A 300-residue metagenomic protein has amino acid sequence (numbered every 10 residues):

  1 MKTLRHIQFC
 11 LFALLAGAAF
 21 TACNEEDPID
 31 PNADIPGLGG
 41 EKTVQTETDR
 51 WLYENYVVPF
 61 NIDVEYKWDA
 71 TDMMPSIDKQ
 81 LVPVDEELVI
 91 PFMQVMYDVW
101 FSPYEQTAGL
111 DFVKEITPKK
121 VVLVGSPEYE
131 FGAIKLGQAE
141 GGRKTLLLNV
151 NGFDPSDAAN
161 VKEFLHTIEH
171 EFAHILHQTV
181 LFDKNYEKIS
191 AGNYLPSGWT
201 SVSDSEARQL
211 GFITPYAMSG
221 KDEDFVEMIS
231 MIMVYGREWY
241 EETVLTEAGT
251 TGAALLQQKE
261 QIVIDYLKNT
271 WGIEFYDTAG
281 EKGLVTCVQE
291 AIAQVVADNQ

Functional and structural regions predicted by a protein language model:
M1-L11: Bacterial N-terminal signal peptides that target proteins for export
A18-A22: C-terminal motif of bacterial Sec signal peptides marking the signal peptidase cleavage site
N24-T107, A253-Q258, I262-Q300: Acidic/polar, low-complexity intrinsically disordered N-terminal segments immediately downstream of a Sec signal
P28, I90-K144: Auxiliary, metal-adjacent structural segments of Zn-dependent hydrolase domains
S102-L123, T179-V180, K184, W239-A248 (+1 more regions): Surface-exposed patches in mature extracellular/periplasmic domains of secreted proteins
N149-E169: Short pre-active-site segment immediately N-terminal to the catalytic Zn-binding motif
K162-D183, V226: Active-site recognition of the HExxH zinc-binding catalytic motif
Y194-Q300: Metalloprotease/metallohydrolase-associated module, dominated by Zn2+-dependent proteases
